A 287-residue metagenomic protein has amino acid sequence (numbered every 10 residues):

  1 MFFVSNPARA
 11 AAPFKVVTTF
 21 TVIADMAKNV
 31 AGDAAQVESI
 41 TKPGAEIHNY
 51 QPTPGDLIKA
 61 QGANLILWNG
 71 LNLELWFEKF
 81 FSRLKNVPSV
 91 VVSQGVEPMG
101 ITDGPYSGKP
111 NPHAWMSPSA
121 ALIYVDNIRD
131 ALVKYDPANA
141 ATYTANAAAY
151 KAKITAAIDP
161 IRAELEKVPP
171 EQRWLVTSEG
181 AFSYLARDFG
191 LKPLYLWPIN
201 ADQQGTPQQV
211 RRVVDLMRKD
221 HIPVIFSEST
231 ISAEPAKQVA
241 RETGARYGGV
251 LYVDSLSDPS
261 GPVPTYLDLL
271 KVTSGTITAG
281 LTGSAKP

Functional and structural regions predicted by a protein language model:
M1-P7: C-terminal segment of classical bacterial N-terminal signal peptides
R9-P287: Extracytoplasmic metal-acquisition and chelation regions
